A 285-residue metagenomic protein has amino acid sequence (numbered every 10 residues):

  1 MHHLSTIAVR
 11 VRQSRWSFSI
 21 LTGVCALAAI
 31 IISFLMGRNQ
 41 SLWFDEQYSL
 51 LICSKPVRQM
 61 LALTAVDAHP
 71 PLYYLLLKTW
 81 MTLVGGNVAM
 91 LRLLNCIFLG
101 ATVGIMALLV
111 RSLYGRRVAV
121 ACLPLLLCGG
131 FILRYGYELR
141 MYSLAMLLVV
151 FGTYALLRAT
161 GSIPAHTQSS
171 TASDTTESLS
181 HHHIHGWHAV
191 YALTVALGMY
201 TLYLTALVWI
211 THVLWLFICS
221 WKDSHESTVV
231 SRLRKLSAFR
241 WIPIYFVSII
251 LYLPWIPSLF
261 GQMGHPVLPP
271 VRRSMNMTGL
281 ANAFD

Functional and structural regions predicted by a protein language model:
H3-A165, H181-D285: Terminal, non-globular segments
H166-T171: Short linear segments in intrinsically disordered or otherwise low-structure-confidence regions
